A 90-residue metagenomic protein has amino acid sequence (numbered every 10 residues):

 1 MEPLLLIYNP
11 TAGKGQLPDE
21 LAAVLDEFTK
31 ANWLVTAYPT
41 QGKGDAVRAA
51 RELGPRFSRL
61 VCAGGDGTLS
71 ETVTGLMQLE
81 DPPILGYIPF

Functional and structural regions predicted by a protein language model:
E2-F90: Small-residue-rich beta-alpha loop regions that form the catalytic core of phosphotransfer and lipid-active enzymes
